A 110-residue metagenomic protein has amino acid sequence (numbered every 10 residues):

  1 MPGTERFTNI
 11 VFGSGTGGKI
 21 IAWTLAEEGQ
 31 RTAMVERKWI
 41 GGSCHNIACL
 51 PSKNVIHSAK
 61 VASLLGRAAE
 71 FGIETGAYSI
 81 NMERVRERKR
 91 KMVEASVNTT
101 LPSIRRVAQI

Functional and structural regions predicted by a protein language model:
M1-P2, G13: Alpha-helical interaction segments
P2-F7, T24-Q30, V35-I110: Glycine-rich flavin
G13-T16, R37-K38: Glycine-rich Rossmann-fold phosphate-binding loop(s) that bind the pyrophosphate of adenine dinucleotide cofactors
K19: Residues forming the Rossmann-fold NAD(P)(H) cofactor-binding site
